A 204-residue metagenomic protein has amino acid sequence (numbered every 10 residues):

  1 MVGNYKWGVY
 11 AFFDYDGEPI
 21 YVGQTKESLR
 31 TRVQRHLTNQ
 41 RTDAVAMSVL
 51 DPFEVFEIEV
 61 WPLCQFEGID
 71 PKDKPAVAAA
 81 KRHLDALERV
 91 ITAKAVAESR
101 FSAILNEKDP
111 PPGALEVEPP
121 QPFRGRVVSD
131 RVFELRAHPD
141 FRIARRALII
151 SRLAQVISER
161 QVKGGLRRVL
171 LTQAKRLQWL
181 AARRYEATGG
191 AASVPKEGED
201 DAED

Functional and structural regions predicted by a protein language model:
M1-W7, Y15-E18, T31-D204: Boundary/linker segments flanking structured domains
Y10-F12, P19-E27: GIY-YIG nuclease signature motif recognition
